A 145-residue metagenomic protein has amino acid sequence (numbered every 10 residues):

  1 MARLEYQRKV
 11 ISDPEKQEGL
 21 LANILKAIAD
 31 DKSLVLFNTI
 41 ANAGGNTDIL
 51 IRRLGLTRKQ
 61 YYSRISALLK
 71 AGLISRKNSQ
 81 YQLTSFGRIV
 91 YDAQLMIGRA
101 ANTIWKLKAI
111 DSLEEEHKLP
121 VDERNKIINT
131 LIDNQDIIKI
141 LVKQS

Functional and structural regions predicted by a protein language model:
E5-V35: Short alpha-helical segments that sit at the start of domains
D31, N42-N46: Short capping segments at the starts of secondary-structure elements
L34-N38, I89: Pre-recognition alpha-helix immediately N-terminal to the DNA-recognition helix within helix-turn-helix or winged-helix
R52-K70: Short amphipathic alpha-helical interaction segments
L69-Q80: A short, conserved structural fragment
S79-F86, V90: Minor-groove-contacting beta-hairpin "wing" of winged helix-turn-helix DNA-binding domains
L95-S145: Amphipathic alpha-helical dimerization/coiled-coil segments that flank or bridge DNA-binding/regulatory modules
